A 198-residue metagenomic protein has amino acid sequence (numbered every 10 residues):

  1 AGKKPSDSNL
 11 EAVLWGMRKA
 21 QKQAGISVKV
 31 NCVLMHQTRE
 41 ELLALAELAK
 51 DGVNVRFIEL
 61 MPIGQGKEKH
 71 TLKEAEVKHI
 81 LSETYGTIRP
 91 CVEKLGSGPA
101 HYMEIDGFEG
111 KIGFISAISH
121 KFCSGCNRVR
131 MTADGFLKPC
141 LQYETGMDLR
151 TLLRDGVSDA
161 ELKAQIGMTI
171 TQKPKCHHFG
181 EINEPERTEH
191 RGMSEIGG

Functional and structural regions predicted by a protein language model:
A1-I58: Radical SAM/AdoMet-radical enzyme domain recognition
K50, L60-I63, K67-G198: Auxiliary Fe-S-binding modules of radical SAM enzymes
